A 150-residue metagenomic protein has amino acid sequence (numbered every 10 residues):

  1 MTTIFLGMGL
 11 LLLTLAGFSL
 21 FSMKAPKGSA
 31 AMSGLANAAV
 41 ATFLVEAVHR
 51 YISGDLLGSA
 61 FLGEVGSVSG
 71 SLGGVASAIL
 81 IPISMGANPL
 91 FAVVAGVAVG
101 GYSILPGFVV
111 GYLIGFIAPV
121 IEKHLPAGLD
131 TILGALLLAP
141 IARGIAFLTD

Functional and structural regions predicted by a protein language model:
M1-D150: Signature of multi-pass transmembrane helix bundles
